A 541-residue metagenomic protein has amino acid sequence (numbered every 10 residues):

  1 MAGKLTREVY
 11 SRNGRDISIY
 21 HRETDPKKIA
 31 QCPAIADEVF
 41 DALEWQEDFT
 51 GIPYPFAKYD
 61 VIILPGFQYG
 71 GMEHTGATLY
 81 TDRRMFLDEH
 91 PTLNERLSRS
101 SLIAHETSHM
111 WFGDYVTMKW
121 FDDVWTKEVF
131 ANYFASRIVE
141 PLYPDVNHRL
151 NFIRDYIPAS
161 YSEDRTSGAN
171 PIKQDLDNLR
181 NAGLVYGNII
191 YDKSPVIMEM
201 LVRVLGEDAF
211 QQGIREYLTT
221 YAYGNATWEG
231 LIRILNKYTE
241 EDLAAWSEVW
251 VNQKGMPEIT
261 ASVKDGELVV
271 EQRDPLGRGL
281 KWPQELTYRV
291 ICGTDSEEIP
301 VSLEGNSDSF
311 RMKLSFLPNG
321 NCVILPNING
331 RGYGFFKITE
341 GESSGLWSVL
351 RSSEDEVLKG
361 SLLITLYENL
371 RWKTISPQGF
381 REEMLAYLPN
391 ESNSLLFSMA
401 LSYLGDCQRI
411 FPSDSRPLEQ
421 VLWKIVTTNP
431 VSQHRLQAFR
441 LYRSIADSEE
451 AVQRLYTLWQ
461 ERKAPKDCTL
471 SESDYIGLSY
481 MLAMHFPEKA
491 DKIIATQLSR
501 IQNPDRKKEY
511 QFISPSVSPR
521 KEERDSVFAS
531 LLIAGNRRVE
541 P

Functional and structural regions predicted by a protein language model:
M1-S18, V301, L396: Structured beta-strand-rich cores of soluble
G3, G51, Y69-G71, D164 (+2 more regions): Glycine-centered flexibility motif
T6, S11-G14, S98, D164 (+1 more regions): Short, intrinsically disordered low-complexity segments
R7, E23, S108, I172-D175 (+3 more regions): Non-catalytic accessory/interaction domains
R15, T75, Q284-L286: Change "...and in nucleic-acid phosphodiester-cleaving endonucleases..." to "...and in nucleic-acid processing enzymes
I19-L280, D406, R416-V421, S432-Q433 (+4 more regions): Hydrophobic alpha-helical and helix-loop surface patches within well-folded domains that function as non-catalytic
